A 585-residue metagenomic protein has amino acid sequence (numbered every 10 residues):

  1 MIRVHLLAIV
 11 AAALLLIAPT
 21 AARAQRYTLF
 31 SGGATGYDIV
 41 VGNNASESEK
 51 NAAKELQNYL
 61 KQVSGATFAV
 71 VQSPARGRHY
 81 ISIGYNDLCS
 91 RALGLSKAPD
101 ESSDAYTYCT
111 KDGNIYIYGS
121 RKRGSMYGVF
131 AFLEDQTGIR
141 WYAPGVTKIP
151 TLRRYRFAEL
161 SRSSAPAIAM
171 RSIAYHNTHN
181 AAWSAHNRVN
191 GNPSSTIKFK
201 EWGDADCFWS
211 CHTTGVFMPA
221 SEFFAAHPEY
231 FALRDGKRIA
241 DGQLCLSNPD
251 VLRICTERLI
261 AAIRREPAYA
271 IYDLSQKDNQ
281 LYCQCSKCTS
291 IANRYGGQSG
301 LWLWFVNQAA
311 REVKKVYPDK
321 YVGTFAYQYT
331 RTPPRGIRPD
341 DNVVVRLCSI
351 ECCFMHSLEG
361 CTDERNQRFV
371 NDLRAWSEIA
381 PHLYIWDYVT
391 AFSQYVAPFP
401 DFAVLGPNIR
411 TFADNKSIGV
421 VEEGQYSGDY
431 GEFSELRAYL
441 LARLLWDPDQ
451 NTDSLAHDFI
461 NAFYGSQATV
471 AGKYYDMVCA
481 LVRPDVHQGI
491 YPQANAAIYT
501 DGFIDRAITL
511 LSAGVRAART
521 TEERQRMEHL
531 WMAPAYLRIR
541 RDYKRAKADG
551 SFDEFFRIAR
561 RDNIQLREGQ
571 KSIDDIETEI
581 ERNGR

Functional and structural regions predicted by a protein language model:
M1-V10: Bacterial N-terminal signal peptides that target proteins for export
A12, I17-T107, R153-S161: Acidic, contiguous N-terminal accessory segments
T35-G36, A66, G77-H79, G113 (+5 more regions): Loop/turn elements at helix/coil->beta-strand transitions in domains of secreted/extracellular proteins
N44, A52-E55, Y59, K97-W304 (+4 more regions): Feature activates predominantly on carbohydrate-active enzymes
L246-R253, A261, E364-T469, K473: Structured mid-domain segments that build the active-site/substrate or prosthetic-cofactor binding neighborhood
V313-K320, R338, A518-E522: Short helix-capping segments at alpha-helix termini
G323-F354, V396-V404, D429-A438: Substrate-binding cleft/loops of secretory-pathway carbohydrate-active enzymes
L441-R585: Catalytic domains of carbohydrate-active enzymes that cleave complex glycans
